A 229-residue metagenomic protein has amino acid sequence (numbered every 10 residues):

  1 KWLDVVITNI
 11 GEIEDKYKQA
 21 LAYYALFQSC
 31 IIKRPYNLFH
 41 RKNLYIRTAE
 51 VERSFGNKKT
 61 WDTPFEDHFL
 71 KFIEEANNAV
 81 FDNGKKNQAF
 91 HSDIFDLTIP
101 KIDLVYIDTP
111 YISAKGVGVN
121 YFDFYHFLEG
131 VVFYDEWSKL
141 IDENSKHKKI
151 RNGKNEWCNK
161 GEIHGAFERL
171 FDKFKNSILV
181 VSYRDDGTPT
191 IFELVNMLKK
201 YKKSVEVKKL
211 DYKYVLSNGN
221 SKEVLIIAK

Functional and structural regions predicted by a protein language model:
K1-N120, D135-H147: SAM-dependent nucleic-acid methyltransferase catalytic core
Y106-D108, V180, I227: Structural motif
P110, S182-D186, L210: Short, loop-centered acidic/histidine patches that primarily coordinate divalent metals
S113-K115, G187-T190, V215-L216: Flexible loop/turn segments at secondary-structure boundaries
K115-G165: Flexible internal linker/loop segments at domain or repeat junctions
I150-K202: Conserved Class I SAM-dependent methyltransferase catalytic core
I191-K229: Class I S-adenosyl-L-methionine
